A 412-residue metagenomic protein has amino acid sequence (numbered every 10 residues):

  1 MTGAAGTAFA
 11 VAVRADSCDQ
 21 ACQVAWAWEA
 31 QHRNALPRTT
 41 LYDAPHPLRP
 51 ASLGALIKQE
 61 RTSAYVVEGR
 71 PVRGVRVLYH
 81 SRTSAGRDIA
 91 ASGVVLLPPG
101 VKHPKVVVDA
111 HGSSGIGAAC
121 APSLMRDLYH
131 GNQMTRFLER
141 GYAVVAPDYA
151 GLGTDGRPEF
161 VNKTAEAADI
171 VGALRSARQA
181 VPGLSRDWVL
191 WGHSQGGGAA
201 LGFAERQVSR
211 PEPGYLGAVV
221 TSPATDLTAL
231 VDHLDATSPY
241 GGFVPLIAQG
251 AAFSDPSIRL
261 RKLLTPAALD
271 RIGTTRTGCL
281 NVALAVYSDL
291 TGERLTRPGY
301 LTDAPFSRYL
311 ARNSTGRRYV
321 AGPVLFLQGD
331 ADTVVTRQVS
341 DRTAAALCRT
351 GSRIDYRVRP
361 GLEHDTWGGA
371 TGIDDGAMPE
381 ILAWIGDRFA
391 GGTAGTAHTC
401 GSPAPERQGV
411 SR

Functional and structural regions predicted by a protein language model:
V11-S92, L97-V101: Catalytic-loop region of hydrolases
Q23-L36, T221-R317: Accessory cap/linker subdomain of secreted extracellular hydrolases
T83-G141, G153: Short, surface-exposed "cap/lid" segments of acyl-processing enzymes
F160-V181: Alpha/beta-hydrolase active-site loop
R175-G241: Primarily recognizes the serine-hydrolase "nucleophile elbow" in alpha/beta-hydrolase and SGNH/GDSL folds
S307-R308, R342-R412: C-terminal catalytic histidine-bearing segment of alpha/beta-hydrolase fold enzymes
V320, L325-D332: Short beta-strand/loop motif that positions the catalytic acidic residue of the alpha/beta-hydrolase fold
T333-D341: Conserved alpha/beta-hydrolase "acid-adjacent" motif
